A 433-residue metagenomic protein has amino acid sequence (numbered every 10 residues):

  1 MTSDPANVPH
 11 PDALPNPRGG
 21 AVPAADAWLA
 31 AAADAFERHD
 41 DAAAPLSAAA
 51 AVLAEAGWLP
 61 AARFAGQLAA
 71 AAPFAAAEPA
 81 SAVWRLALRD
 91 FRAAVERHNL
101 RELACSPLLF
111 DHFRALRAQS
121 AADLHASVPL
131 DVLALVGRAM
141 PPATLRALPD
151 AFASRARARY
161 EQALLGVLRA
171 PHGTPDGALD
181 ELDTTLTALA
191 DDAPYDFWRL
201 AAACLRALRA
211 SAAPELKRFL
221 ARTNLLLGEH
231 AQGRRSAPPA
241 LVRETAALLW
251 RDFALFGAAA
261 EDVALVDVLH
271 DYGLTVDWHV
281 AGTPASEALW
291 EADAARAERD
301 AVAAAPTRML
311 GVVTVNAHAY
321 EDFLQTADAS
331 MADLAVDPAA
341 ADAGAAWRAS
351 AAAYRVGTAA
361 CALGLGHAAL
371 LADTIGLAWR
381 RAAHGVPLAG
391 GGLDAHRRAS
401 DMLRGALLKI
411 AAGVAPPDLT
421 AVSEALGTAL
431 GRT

Functional and structural regions predicted by a protein language model:
M1-T433: Extended, low-complexity, amphipathic alpha-helical coiled-coil/linker regions that act as scaffolds and localization
